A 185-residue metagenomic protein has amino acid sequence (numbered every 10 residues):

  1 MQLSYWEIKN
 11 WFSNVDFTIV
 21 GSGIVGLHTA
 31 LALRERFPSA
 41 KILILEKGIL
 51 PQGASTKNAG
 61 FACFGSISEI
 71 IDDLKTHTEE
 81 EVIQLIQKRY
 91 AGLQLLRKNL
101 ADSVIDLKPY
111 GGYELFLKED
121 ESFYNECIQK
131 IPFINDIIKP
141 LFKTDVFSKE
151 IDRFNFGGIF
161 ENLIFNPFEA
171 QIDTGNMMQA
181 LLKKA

Functional and structural regions predicted by a protein language model:
M1-T18, E35-R36, A40-K41: Extreme N-terminal leader/targeting segments of oxidoreductases
G21-L27, K47: Glycine-rich Rossmann-fold phosphate-binding loop(s) that bind the pyrophosphate of adenine dinucleotide cofactors
L31, E35, Q179, K183: Short, well-ordered alpha-helices that flank and scaffold nucleotide-derived cofactor binding pockets
R34-K57: Glycine-rich FAD pyrophosphate-binding loop
F37, K47, G60, S103-P109: Active-site substrate-recognition segment that forms the wall of the catalytic cavity or substrate channel
G53-Q87: Glycine-rich active-site loop/strand segments that organize a redox cofactor
S68-L74, L100-A180: Flavin (FAD/FMN) cofactor-binding and adjacent substrate-gating region of FAD-dependent oxidoreductase domains
I86-L95, E126-I134: N-terminal FAD cofactor-binding segment of flavoenzymes
